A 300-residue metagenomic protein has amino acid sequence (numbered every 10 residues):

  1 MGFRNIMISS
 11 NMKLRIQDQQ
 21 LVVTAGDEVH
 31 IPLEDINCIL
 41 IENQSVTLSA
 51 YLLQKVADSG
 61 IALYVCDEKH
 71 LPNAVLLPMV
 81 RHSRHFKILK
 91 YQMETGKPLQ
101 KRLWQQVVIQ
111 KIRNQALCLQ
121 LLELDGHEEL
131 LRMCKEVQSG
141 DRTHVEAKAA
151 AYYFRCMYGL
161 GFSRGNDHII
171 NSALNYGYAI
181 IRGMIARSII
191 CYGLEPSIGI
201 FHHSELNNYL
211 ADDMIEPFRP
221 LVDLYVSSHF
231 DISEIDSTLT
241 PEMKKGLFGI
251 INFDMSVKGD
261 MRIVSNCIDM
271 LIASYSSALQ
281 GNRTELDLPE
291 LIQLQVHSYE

Functional and structural regions predicted by a protein language model:
G2-I6, N11-M12, G26, D58 (+1 more regions): Active-site helix-to-loop segments that bind/position phosphate- or nucleotide-bearing substrates and donors across
I8-A50, Q54: N-terminal ordered "arm"
I16-V22, A62, E136-Q138: Short low-complexity stretches enriched in small and charged residues
E34-R84: Glycine/small-residue-rich interface belts in oligomeric ring/scaffold proteins and their assembly partners
